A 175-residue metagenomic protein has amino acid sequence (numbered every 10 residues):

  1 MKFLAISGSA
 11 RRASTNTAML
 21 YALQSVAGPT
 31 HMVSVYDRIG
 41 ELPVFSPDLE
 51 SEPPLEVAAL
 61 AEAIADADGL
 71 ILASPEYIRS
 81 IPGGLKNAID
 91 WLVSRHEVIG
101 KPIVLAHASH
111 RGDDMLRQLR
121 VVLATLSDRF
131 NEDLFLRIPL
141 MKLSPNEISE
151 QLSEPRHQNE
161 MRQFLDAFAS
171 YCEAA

Functional and structural regions predicted by a protein language model:
M1-H31: N-terminal beta1-alpha1 ligand-phosphate binding loop
I6-G8, Y36, A106: Short hydrophobic segments within beta-strands
A10-R11, G40, H110: Short, glycine/serine-rich, charged loops/turns that create anion-binding and catalytic segments at active sites
N16, L20, V57, L85 (+3 more regions): A general structural signal for well-ordered alpha-helical segments in protein cores
T30-G40, F130-P139: Short beta-strand elements in bilobed, periplasmic/extracellular small-molecule ligand-binding domains
R38-L55, S144-E147: N-terminal beta-loop-helix "entrance" segment that forms/cooperates in small-molecule cofactor or anionic ligand
E52, R129-A175: Glycine-rich phosphate/pyrophosphate-binding loop and the adjoining helix
E52-S127: Helix-loop-strand module that forms the ligand-binding subsite of alpha/beta enzymes
